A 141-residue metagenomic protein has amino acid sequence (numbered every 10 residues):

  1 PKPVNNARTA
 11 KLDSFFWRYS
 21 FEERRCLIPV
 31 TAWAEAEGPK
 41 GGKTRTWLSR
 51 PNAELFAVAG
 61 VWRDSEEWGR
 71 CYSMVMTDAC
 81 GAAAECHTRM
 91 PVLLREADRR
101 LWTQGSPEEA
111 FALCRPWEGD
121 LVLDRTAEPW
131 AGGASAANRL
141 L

Functional and structural regions predicted by a protein language model:
P1-L141: A structured binding-face within diverse protein domains that lines the active/interaction site
